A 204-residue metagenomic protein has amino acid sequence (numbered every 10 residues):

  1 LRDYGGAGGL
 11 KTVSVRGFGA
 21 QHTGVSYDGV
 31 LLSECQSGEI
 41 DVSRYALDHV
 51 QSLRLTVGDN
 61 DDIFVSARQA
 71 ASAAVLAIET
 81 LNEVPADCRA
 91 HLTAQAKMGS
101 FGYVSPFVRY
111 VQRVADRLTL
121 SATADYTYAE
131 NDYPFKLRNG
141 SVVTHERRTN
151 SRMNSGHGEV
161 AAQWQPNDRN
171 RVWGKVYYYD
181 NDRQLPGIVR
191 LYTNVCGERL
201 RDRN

Functional and structural regions predicted by a protein language model:
L1-L31: Extracytoplasmic beta-strand/coil segments of soluble accessory domains associated with Gram-negative outer-membrane
K11, S72-A74, A90-L92, V104-V108 (+2 more regions): Hydrophobic, lipid-facing positions within transmembrane beta-strands of outer-membrane proteins
S14, A77, T93, R109 (+3 more regions): Outer-membrane beta-barrel architecture
T23, H49, A86-L92, K97 (+4 more regions): Outer-envelope beta-barrel architecture signal
L47-T93: A beta-strand signature from Gram-negative outer-membrane beta-barrel systems, especially the internal plug domain
T80, Q112, W164-P166: Residue-level signature of outer-membrane beta-barrel architecture
A94-M98, A122-Y128, G174-D180: Transmembrane beta-barrel strands of outer-membrane/channel proteins
Y133, H145-S155, Q163-Q165, R169-N204: Flexible loop and strand-edge segments within Gram-negative outer membrane beta-barrel domains
